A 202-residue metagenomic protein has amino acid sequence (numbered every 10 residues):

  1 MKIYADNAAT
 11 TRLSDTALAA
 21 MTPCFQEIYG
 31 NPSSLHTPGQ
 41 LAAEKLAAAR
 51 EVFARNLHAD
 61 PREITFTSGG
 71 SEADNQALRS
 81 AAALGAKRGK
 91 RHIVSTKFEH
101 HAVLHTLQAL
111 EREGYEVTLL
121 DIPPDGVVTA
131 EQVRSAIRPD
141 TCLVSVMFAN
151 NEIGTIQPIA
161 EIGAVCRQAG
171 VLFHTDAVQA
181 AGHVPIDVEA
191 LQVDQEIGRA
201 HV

Functional and structural regions predicted by a protein language model:
M1-R199: Pyridoxal 5′-phosphate
